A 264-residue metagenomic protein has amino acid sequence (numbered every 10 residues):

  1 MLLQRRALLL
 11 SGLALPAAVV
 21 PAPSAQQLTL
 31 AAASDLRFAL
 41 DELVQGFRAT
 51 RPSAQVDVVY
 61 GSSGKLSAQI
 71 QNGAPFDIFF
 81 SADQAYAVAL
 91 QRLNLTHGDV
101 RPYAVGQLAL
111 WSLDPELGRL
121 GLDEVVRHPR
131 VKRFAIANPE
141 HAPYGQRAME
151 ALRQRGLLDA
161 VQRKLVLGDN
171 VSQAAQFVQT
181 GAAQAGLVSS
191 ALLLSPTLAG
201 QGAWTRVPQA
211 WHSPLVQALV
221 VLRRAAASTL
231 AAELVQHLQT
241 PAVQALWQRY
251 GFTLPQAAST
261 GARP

Functional and structural regions predicted by a protein language model:
M1-L15: N-terminal secretory signal peptides and thylakoid transit peptides that target proteins across membranes
P16-P21: N-terminal signal peptide c-region/cleavage motif recognized by signal peptidases
S24-R51, Q55-Y60, G64, A68-N72 (+4 more regions): Exported/periplasmic ABC-transporter solute-binding proteins
P75-F76, Q107: A common structural microfeature
D77-S81: Periplasmic-binding protein-like
